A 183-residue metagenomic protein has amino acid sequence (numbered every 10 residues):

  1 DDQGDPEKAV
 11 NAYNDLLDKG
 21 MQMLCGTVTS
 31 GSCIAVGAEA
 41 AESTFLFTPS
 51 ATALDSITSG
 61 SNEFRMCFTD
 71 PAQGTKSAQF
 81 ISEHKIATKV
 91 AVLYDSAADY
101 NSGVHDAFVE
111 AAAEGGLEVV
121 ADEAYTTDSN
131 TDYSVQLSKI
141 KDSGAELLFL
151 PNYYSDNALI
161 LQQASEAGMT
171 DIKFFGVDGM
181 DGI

Functional and structural regions predicted by a protein language model:
D1-S56, Y125-T131: Beta-alpha junction/loop-to-helix N-cap segments that form part of ligand/metal-binding clefts
P6-K8, S32-V36, S56-T58, D99-G103 (+3 more regions): Extracytoplasmic/secreted cell-surface and envelope-processing proteins
V10, L17, S82-E83, K141 (+1 more regions): Non-catalytic positions within long, well-ordered alpha-helices that form the structural scaffold/packing of enzyme
L16-V28, F47-P49, K89-Y94, G144-Y154 (+2 more regions): Periplasmic-binding protein-like
E39-S43, V104-I183: Extracellular/periplasmic bilobed ligand-binding domains
S43, S59-F64: Ligand-binding "clamshell"
A51-L54, T69-P71, D178-D181: Short, acidic/turn-prone active-site loops that include or flank metal/cofactor- and phosphate-binding residues
E63-A124, L147: An alpha-beta-alpha
